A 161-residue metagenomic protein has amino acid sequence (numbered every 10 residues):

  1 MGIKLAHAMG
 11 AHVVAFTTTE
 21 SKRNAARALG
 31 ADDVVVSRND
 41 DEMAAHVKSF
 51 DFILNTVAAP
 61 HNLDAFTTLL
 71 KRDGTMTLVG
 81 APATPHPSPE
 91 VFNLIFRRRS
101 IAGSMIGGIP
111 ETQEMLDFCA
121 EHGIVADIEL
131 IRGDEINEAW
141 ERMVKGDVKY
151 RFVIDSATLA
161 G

Functional and structural regions predicted by a protein language model:
G2-L5: Hydrophobic residues within alpha-helices that form the first helical element adjacent to the glycine-rich loop
H7-A65: Adenosine-nucleotide cofactor-binding segment
A8, I109-G161: C-terminal hydrophobic helical "lid"/dimerization subdomain of Rossmann-like NAD(P)H-dependent oxidoreductases
A59-P60, P82-T84, L159: Short glycine-rich anion-binding loops that position phosphate/pyrophosphate groups of nucleotides and phosphorylated
L70-R72: Helix-to-beta-strand junctions that scaffold the AdoMet/dcAdoMet cofactor pocket in Class I SAM-dependent enzymes
G74-T75, R99: Glycine-centered, small-residue-biased loops immediately flanking beta-strands in adenine/cofactor-binding cores
G80-R98, I109-D117: Rossmann-fold NAD(P)-binding glycine/threonine-rich loop
